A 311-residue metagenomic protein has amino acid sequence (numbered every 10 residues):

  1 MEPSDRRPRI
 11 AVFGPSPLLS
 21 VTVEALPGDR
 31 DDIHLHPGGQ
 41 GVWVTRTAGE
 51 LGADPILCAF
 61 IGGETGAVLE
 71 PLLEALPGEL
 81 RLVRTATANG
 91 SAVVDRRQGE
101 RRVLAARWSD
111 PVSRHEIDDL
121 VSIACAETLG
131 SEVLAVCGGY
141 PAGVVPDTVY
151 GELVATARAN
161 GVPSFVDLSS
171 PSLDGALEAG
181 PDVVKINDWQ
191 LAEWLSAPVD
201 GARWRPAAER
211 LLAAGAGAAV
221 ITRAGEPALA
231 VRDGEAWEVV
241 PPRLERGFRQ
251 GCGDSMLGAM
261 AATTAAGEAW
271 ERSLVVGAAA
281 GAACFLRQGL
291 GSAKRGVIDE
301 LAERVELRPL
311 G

Functional and structural regions predicted by a protein language model:
M1-P27: Positively charged, low-complexity intrinsically disordered leader regions
I10, D54-I56, L80, S164 (+2 more regions): Hydrophobic anchor at the start of a short beta-strand that flanks the dinucleotide cofactor-binding loop
D29-G90, L301-R304: Substrate-binding N-lobe of the ribokinase-like
R46, S91-D95, P227-V231: Short beta-strand scaffold segments in enzyme catalytic cores
V94-V133: Conserved phosphate-binding/catalytic loop of the ribokinase/pfkB sugar-kinase fold
T128-V144: Short acidic, glycine-rich surface-loop motifs adjacent to enzyme active sites
T148-G234: Conserved phosphate/ATP/ADP-binding segment of small-molecule kinases
A202-G311: Conserved phosphate-binding/catalytic region of the ribokinase-like
